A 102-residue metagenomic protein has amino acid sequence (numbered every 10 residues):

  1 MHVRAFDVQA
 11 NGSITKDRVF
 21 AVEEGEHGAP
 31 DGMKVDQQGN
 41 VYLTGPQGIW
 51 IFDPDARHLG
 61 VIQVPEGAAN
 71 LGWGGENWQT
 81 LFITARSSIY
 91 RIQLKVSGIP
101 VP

Functional and structural regions predicted by a protein language model:
M1-R4, G12-T15, G28-G32, Y42-L43: Short acidic/glycine-rich loop or secondary-structure boundary segments that cap or lie
M1-V3, I49-W50, I89-R91: Structural signal for beta-propeller blades
A5-S13, Q93-V101: Short loop/turn segments immediately following beta-strands, especially the blade-tip and inter-blade linker loops
D7-E26, I49-V64: Blade-edge beta-strand/turn elements of extracellular beta-propeller and related beta-sheet repeat scaffolds
Q9, G45-Q47, S87, K95: Residue-level signature of beta-propeller blades and closely related beta-rich strand-turn architectures in secreted
E23-P46, P65-Q79, R86: Beta-rich, blade/repeat-based domains predominating in secreted/periplasmic proteins but also intracellular
D53, N70-L71, I92-Q93: A short, polar/proline- and glycine-enriched secondary-structure boundary/capping micro-motif
G74-G75, Q79-P100: Short glycine/proline-enriched turn or capping motifs at secondary-structure junctions
